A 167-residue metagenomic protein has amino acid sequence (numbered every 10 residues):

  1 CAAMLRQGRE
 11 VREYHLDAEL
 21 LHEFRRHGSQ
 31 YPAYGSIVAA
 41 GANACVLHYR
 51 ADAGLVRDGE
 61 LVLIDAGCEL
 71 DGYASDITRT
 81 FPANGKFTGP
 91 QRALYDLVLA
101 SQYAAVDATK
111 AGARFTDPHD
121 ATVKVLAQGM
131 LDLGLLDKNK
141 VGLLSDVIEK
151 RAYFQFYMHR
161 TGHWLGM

Functional and structural regions predicted by a protein language model:
C1-M167: Active-site neighborhoods and metal-handling regions in enzymes and metal-associated proteins
